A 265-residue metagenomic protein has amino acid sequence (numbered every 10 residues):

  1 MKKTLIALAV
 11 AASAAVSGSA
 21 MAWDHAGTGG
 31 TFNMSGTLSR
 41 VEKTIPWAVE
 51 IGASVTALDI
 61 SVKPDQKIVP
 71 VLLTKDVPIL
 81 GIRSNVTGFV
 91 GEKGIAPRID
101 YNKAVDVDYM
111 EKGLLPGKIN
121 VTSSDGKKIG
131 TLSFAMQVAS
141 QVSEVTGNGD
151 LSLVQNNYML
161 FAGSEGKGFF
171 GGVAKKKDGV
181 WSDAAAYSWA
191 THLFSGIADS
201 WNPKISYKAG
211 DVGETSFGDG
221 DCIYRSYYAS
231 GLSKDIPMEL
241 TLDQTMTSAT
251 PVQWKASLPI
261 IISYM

Functional and structural regions predicted by a protein language model:
M1-I6, I205-D211, C222-G231: A generic short-segment signal for beta-strand/edge and adjacent turn/coil regions
M1-M159, L240-K255, Y264-M265: Extreme N-terminal export signal peptides that direct proteins to the secretory pathway
A20, V86, R98, D106 (+6 more regions): Generic intrinsically disordered, low-complexity segments enriched for polar/acidic and small residues
K128-D219: Short helix-loop boundary/capping segments
G213-M265: Long, compositionally biased interface segments
